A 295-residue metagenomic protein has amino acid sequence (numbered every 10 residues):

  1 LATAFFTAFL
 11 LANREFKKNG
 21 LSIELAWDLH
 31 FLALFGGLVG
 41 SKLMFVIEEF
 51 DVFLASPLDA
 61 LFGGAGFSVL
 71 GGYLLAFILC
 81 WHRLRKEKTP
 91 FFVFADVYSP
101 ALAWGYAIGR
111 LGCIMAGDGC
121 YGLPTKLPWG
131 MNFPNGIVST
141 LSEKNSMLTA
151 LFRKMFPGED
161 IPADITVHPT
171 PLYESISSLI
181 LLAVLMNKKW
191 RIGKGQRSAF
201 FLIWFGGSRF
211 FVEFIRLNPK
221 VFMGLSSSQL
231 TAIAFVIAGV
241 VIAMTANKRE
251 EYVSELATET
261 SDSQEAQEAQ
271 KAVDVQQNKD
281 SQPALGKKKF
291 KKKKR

Functional and structural regions predicted by a protein language model:
L1-R295: A feature for loop-to-transmembrane-helix boundaries and adjacent hydrophobic helices in multi-pass integral membrane
